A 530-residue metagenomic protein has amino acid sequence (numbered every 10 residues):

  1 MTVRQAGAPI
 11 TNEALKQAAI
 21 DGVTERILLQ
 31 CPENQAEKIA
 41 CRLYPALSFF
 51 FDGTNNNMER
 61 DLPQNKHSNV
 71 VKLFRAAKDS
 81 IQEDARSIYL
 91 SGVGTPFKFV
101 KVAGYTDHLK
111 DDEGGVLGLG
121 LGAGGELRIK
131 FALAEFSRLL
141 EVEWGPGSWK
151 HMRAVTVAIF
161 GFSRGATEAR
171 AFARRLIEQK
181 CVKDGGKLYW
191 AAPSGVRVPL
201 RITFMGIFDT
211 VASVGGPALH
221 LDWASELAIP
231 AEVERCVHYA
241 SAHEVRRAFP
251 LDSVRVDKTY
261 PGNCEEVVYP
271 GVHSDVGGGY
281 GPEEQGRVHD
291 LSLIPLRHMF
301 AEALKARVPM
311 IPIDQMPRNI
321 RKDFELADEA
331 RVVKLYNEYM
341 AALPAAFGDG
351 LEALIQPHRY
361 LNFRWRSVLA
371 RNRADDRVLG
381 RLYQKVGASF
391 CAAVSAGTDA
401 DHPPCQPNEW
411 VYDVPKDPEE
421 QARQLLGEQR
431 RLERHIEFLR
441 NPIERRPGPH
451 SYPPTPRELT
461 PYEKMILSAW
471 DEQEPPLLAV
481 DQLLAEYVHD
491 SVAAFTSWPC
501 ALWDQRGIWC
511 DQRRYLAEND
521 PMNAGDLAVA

Functional and structural regions predicted by a protein language model:
T2-A530: Active-site- or binding-pocket-proximal scaffold segments within functional domains
